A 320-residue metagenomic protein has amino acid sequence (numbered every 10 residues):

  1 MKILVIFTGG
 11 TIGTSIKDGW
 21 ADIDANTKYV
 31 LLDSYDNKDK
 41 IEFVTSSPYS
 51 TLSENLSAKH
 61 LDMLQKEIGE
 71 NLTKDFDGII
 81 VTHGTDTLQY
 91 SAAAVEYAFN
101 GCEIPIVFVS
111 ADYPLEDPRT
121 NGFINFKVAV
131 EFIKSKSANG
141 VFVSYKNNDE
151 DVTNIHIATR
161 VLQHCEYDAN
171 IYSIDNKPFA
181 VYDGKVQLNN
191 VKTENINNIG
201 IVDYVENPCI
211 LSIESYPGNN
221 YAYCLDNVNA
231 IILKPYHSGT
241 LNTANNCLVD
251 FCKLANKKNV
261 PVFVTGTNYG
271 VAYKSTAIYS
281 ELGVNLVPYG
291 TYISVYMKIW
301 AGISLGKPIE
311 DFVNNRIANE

Functional and structural regions predicted by a protein language model:
M1-E320: Active-site histidine-anchored catalytic micro-motif
